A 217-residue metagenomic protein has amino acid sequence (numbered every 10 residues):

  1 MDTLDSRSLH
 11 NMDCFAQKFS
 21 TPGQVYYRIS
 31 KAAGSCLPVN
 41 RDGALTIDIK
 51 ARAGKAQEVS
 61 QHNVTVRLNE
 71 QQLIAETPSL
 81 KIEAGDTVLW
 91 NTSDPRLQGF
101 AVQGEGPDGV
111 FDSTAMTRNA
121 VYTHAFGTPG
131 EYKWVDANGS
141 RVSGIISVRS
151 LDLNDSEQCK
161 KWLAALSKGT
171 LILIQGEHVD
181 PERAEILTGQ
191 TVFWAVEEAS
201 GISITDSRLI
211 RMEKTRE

Functional and structural regions predicted by a protein language model:
M1-E217: Extracytoplasmic copper-binding redox domains, predominantly the cupredoxin/blue-copper superfamily
